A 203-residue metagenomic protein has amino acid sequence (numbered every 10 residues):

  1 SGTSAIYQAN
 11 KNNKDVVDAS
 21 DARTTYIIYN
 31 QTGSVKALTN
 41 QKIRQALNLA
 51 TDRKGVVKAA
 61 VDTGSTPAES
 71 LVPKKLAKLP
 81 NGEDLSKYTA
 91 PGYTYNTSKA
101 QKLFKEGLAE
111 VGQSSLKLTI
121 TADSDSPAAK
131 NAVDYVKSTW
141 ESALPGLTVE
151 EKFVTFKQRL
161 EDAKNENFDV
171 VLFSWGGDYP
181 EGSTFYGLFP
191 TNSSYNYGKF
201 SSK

Functional and structural regions predicted by a protein language model:
S1-S34, K58-A59: Extracellular/periplasmic solute-recognition and catalytic clefts
S1-S4, A19-T25, V170-F185: Ligand-binding clamshell of periplasmic/extracellular solute-binding protein-like
S4, Q8, I27, Q41 (+9 more regions): Solvent-exposed, polar/charged alpha-helical surfaces in well-ordered, non-transmembrane soluble domains, broadly
A5-D18, N167, E181-Y195: Ligand-binding "clamshell"
T24-E69, L116-P127: Alpha-helical secondary-structure segments
V57-K58, G146-R159, F185-K203: Extracytoplasmic/peripheral linker and loop segments enriched in polar/acidic and small residues with frequent Thr/Pro
P67-E106, P127-K130: Structural transition elements
K105-G177, N192: Ligand/substrate-recognition segments at binding pockets and active sites
